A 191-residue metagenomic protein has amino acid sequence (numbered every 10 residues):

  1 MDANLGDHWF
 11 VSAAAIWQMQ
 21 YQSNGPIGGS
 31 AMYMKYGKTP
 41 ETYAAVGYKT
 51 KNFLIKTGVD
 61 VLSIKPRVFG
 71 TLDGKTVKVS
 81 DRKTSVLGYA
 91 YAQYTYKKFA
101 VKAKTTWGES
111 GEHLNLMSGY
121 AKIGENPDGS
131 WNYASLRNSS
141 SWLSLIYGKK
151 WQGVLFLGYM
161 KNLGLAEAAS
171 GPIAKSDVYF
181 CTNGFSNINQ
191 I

Functional and structural regions predicted by a protein language model:
M1-T76: Aromatic- and glycine-enriched pocket-lining scaffold segments that form the walls of small-molecule binding clefts
N52-Q190: Detector for outer-membrane/organellar transmembrane beta-barrel domains, recognizing the amphipathic beta-strand
